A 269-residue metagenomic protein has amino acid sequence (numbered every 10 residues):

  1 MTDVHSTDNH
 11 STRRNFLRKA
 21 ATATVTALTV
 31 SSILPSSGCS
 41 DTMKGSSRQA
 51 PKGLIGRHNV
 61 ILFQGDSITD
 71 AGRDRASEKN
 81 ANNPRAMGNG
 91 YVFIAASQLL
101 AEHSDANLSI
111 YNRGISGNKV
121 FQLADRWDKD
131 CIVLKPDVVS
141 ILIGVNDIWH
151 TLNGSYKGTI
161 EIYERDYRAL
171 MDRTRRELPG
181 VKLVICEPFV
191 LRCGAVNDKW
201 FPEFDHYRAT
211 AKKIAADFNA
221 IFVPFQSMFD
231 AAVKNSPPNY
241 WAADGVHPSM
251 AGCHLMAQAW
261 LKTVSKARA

Functional and structural regions predicted by a protein language model:
M1-N15: N-terminal secretory signal peptides
D3-T7, P188-A269: Catalytic His-Asp segment of secreted/periplasmic serine-dependent ester chemistry enzymes
T12-I33: N-terminal export leaders
D41-R113, D128-K135: Serine-esterase "nucleophile elbow" of acetyl-processing enzymes
L62, D66, A106-L134, V138-V139 (+1 more regions): Internal alpha/beta domain cores that form substrate/cofactor-binding pockets in large enzymes and binding proteins
Q64, N80, D105-L108, I162-R165 (+7 more regions): Mature catalytic domains of secreted/periplasmic carbohydrate-active enzymes
N83-M87, S155-I162, D198-H206: Alpha-helix N-cap and loop-to-helix initiation/capping positions
L99-D105, L170-V181, T210-I221: A structural motif corresponding to the C-terminal end of an alpha-helix and its immediate exit/capping segment
